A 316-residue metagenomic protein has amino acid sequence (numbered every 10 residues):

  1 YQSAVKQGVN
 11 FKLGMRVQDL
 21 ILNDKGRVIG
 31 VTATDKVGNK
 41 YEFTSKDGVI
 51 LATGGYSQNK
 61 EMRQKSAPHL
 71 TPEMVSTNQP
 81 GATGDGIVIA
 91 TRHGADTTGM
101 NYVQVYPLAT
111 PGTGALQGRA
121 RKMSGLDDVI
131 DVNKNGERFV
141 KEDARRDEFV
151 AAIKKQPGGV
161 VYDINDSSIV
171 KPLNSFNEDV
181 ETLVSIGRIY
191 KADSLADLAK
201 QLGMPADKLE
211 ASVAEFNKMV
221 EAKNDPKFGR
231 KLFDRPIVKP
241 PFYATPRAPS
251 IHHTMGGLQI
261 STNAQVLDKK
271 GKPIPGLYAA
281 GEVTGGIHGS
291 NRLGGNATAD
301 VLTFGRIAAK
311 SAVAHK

Functional and structural regions predicted by a protein language model:
Y1-D47, I87, T91-H93, L258-Q259: Helical element adjacent to the flavin cofactor pocket in flavoenzyme catalytic cores
D19, K208-N291: A glycine-rich dinucleotide-binding beta-alpha-beta segment and adjacent secondary-structure elements that constitute
K36-T110, F304-I307: Glycine-rich loop(s) and the adjacent beta-strand/alpha-helix scaffold that form part
E73-S76, E181-T182, N291-N296: Short glycine-enriched, charge-decorated loop/helix-capping segments at active-site entrances that position
T77-Q79, G118-M123, K154, R247-I251 (+1 more regions): Short Gly/Pro-enriched turn/cap motifs at secondary-structure boundaries
G86-D96, L202-P205, E210-V213, V301-K316: Internal hydrophobic alpha-helix adjacent to the cofactor/substrate pocket in enzyme cavities
I87-I89, D96-M204: An anion/pyrophosphate-binding glycine-rich loop and adjacent beta-alpha core in soluble alpha-beta enzymes
V105-T110, D147-V150, P249-M255, V283-T298: Glycine-rich phosphate/pyrophosphate-binding beta-alpha loops
